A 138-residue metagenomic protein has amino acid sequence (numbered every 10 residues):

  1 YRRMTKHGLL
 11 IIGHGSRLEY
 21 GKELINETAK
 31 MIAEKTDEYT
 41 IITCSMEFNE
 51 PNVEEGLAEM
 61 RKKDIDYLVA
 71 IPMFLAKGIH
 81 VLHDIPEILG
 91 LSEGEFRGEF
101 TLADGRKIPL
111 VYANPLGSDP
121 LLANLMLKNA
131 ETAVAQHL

Functional and structural regions predicted by a protein language model:
M4-L138: Active-site-proximal alpha-helix that buttresses catalytic centers in soluble enzyme cores
